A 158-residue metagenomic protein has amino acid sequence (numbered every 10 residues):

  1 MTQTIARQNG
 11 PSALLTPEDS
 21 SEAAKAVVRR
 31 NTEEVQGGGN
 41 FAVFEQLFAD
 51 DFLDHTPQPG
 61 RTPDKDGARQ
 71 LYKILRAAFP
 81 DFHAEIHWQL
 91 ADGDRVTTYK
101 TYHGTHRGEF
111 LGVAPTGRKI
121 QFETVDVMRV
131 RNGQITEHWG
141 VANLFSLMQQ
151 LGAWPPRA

Functional and structural regions predicted by a protein language model:
M1-A158: C-terminal and inter-domain tail/linker signature
